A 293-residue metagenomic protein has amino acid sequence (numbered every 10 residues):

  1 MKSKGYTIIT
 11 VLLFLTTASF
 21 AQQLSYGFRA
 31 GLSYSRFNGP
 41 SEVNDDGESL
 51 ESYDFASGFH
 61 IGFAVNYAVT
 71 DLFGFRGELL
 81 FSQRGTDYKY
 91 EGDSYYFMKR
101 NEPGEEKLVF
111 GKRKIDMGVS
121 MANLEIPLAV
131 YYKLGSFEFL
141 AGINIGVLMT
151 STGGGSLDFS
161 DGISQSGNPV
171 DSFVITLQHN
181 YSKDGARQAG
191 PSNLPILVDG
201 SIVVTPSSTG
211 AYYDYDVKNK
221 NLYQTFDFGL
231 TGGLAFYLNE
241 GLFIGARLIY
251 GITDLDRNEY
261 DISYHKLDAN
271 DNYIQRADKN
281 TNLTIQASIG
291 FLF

Functional and structural regions predicted by a protein language model:
M1-G5, Q22: Positively charged n-region of N-terminal signal peptides that target proteins for export
Y6-T16: Sec-dependent N-terminal signal peptides
T17-A21: Sec/Tat signal peptide C-region and signal peptidase I cleavage site
Q23-G74: Start-of-domain marker
L24, F73-F75, S136-F139, G241-I244: Repeated loop/turn-to-beta-strand initiation elements of outer-membrane beta-barrel proteins
S25, K279-F293: Outer-membrane beta-barrel "beta-signal"
F28-L32, F59-Y67, L79-F81, I126-Y132 (+4 more regions): Residues on the lipid-exposed face of transmembrane beta-strands in outer-membrane beta-barrel proteins
R36-A56, R84-M121, L148-D227, D254-T284: Extracellular/periplasm-exposed beta-strand and loop segments of Gram-negative cell-envelope proteins, dominated by
